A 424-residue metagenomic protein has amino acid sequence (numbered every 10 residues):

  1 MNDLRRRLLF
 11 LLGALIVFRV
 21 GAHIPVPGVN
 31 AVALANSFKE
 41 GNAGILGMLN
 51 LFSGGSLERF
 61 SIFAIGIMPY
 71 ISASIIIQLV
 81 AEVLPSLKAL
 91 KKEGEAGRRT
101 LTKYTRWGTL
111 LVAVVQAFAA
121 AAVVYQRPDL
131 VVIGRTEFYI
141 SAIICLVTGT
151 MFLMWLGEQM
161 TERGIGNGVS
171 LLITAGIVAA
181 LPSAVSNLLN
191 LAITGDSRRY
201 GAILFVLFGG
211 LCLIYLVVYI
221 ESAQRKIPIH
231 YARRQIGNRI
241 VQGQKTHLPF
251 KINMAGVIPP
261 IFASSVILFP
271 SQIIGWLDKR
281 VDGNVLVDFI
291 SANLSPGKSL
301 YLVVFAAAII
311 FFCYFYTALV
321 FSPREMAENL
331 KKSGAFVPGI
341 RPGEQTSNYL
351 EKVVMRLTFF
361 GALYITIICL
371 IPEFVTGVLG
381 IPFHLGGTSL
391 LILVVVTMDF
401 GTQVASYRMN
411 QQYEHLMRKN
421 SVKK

Functional and structural regions predicted by a protein language model:
N2-K91, A96-K424: N-terminal cationic and glycine-rich segments that engage phosphates or anionic surfaces
